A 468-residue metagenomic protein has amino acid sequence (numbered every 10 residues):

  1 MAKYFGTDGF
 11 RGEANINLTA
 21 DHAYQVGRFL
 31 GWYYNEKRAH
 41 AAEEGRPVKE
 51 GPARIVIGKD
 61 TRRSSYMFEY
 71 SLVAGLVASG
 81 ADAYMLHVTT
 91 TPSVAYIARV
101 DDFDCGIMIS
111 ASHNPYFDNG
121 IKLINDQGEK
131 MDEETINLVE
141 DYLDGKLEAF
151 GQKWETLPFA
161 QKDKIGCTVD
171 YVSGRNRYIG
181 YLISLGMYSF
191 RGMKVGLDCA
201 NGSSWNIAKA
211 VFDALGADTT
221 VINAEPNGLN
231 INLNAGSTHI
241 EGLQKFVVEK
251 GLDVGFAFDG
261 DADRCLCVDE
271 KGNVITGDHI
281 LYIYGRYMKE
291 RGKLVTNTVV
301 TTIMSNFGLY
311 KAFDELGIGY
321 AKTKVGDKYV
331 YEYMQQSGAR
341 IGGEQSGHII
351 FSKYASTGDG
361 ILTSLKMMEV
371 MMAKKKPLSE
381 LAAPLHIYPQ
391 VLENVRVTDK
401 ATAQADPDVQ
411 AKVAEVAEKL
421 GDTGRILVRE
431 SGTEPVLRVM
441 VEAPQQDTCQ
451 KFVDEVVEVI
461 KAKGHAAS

Functional and structural regions predicted by a protein language model:
M1-A74, A78-S79, T168-M193, A401 (+1 more regions): An N-terminal, well-structured beta->alpha segment
F5-G6, I57, A83-V88, M108-I109 (+7 more regions): General beta-strand structural signal in soluble alpha/beta enzymes
E13, N119-V248: Gly/Ser/Thr-enriched, mixed-charge loops and adjacent short helices that form phosphate/oxyanion-binding elements
H40, E44-V48, R54-D118, A210-V268: N-terminal small/polar loop signature for handling phosphorylated ligands or for N-terminal nucleophile
K130-D132, V221, N273-G292, G360-V370 (+1 more regions): Gly/Ser/Thr-rich active-site loops/lids in small-molecule metabolic enzymes that frequently grip phosphoryl groups
N137-I179, S184, E270-G343, I349-F351: Proline/glycine-rich low-complexity loops and linkers
V254, R291-S468: Phosphate-binding and adjacent anionic-ligand microenvironments
